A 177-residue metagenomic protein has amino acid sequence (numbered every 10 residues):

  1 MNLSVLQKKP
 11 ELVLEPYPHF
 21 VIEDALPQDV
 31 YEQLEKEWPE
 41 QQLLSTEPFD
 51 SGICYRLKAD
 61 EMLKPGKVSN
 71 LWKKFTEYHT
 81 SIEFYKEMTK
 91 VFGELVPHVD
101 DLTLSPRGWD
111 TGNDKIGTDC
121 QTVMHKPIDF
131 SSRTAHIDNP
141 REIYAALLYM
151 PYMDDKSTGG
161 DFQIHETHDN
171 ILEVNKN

Functional and structural regions predicted by a protein language model:
M1, E40-C54, P106-T111, Y144: Phosphate-binding glycine-rich loops and adjacent basic patches that engage nucleotide phosphates, nucleic-acid
M1-E15, V174: Fe(II)/2-oxoglutarate
N2-L6, A59-D60, D110-G112: Short, flexible segments with low predicted structural confidence
K9-H98: Non-heme Fe(II)/2-oxoglutarate
T76-E77, Y85-N177: Catalytic core of non-heme Fe(II) oxygenases with the double-stranded beta-helix
